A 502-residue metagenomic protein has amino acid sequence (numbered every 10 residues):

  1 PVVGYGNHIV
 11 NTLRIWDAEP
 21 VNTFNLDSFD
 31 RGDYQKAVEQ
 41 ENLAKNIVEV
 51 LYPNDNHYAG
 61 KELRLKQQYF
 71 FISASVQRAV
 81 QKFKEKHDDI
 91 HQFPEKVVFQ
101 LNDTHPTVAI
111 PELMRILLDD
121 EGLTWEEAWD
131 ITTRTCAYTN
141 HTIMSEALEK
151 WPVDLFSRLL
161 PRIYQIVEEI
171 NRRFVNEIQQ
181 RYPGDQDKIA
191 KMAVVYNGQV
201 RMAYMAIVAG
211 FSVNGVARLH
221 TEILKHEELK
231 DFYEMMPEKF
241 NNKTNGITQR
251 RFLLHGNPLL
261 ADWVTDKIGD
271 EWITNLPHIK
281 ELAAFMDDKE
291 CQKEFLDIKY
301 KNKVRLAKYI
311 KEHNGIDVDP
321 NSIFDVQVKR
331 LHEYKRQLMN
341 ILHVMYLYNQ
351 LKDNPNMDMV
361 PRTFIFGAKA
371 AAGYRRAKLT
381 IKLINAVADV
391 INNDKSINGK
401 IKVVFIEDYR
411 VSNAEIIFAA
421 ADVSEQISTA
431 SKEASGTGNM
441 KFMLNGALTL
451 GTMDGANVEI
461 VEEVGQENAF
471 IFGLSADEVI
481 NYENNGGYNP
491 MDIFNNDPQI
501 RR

Functional and structural regions predicted by a protein language model:
P1-R502: A conserved ligand/cofactor-binding region detector
